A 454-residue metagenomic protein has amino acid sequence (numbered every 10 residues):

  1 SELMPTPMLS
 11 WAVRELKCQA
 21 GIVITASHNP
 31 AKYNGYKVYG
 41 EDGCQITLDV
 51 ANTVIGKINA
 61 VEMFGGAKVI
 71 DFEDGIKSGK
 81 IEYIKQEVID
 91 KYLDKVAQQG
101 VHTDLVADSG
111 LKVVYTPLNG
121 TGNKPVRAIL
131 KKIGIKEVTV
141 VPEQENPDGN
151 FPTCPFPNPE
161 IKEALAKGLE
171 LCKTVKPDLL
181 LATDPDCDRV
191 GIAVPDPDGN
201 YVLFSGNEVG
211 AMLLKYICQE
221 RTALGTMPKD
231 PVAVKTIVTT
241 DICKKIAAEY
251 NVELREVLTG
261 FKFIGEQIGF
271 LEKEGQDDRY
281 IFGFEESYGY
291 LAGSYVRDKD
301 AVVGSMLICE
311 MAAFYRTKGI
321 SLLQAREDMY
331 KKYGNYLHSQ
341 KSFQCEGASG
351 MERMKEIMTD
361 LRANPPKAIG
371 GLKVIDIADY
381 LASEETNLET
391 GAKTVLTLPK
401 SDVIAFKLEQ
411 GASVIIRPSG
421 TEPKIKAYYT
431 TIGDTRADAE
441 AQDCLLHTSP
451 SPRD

Functional and structural regions predicted by a protein language model:
S1-Y33, K136-G191: N-terminal small/polar loop signature for handling phosphorylated ligands or for N-terminal nucleophile
M4, N29-P30, P117-N123, C187-R189 (+2 more regions): Gly/Ser/Thr-rich loops at beta-strand to alpha-helix junctions that form or flank small-molecule/cofactor-binding
S10-R14, K32-V38, K124-I129, N150-C154 (+5 more regions): Short acidic, glycine/serine/threonine-rich loops at helix termini
N34-L171: Gly/Ser/Thr-enriched, mixed-charge loops and adjacent short helices that form phosphate/oxyanion-binding elements
E41-C44, G56, E62, E170-K235 (+1 more regions): Replace "Mg2+/Mn2+-dependent" with "divalent metal-dependent
K173, P177-L179, N200, E220-R417 (+2 more regions): Phosphate-binding and adjacent anionic-ligand microenvironments
H447-D454: Conserved small/polar residues in nucleotide/adenosyl-binding loops
